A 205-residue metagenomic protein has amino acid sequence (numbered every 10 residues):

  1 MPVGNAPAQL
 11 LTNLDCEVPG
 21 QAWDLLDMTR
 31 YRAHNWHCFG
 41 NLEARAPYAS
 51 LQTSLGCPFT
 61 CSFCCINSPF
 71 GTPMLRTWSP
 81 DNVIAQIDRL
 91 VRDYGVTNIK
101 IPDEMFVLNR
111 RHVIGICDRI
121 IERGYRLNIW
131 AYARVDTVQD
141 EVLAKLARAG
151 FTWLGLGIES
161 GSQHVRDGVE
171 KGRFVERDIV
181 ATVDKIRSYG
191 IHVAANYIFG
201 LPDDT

Functional and structural regions predicted by a protein language model:
M1-D15, P19: Glycine-rich beta-alpha loop elements in corrinoid/cobalamin-binding modules across cobalamin-dependent enzymes
W23-L201: Radical SAM [4Fe-4S] cluster-binding motif and immediate context
D203-T205: Active-site glycine- and acidic-residue-rich loops that bind and position anionic ligands or nucleotide-like cofactors
